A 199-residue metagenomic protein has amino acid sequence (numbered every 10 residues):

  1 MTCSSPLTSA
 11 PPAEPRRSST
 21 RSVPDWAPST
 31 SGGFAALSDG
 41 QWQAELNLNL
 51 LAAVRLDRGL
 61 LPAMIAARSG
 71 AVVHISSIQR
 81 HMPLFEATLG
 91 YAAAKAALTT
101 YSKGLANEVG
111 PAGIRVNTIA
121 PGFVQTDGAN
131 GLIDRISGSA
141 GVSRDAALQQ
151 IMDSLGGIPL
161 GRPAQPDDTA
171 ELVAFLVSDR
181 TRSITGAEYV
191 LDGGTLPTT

Functional and structural regions predicted by a protein language model:
G32-F34, S38-L46, S154: Substrate-binding pocket helix/loop in short-chain dehydrogenase/reductase
D57, A94, S102: Active-site helix of classical SDR
P62, N107-E108, R182: Alpha-helical segment proximal to the catalytic Tyr-Lys
S77: Residue(s) in the substrate-gating loop at a strand-loop-helix junction that position the organic substrate next
M82, R162, V173-A174, T185-T199: Short C-terminal tail/terminal secondary-structure segment of NAD(P)H-dependent dehydrogenase/reductase domains
G110, R115, I184-G186: Short, small/polar-rich loop/turn modules that mediate ligand/substrate recognition or access, typified
A146, G157-T169: A conserved structural motif in NAD(P)-dependent oxidoreductases
